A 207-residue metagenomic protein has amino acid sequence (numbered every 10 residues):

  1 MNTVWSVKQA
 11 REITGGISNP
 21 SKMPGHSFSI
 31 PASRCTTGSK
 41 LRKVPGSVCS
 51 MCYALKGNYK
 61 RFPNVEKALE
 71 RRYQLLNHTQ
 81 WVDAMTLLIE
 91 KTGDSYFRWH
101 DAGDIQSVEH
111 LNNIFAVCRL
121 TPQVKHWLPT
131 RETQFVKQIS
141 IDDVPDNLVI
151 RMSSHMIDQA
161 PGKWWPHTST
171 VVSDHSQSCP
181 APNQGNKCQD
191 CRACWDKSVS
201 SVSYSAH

Functional and structural regions predicted by a protein language model:
M1-H207: Class I S-adenosyl-L-methionine
